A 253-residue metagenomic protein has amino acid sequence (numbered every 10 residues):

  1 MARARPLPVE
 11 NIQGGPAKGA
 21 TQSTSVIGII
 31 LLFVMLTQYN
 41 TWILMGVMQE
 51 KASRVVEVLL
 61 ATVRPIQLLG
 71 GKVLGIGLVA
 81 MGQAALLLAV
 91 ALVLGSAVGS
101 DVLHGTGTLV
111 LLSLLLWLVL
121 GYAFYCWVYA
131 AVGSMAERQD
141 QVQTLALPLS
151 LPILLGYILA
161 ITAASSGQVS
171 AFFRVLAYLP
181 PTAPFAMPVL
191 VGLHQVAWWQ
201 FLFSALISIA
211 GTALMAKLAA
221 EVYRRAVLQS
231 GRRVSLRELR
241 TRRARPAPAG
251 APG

Functional and structural regions predicted by a protein language model:
M1-N40: Transport-system extracytoplasmic interface segments
I12-A20, V90-L115, Q141-V142, G192-V196 (+1 more regions): Membrane-interfacial helix-loop-helix connectors in multipass membrane proteins
N40-A61: Transmembrane helix boundary and interhelical loop/hinge segments in multi-pass membrane proteins
A61, I66-Q83, L87, S113 (+2 more regions): Alpha-helical transmembrane segments of multi-pass membrane proteins
K72-G99, F124-Y125, Y129, A160: Hydrophobic alpha-helical transmembrane segments that constitute the membrane-spanning cores of multi-pass membrane
V119-P152, S165-G167: A structural motif at transmembrane helix-loop-helix junctions in multipass membrane proteins
A131-E137, I209-G253: Junction motif at the cytosolic side of a transmembrane helix
T162-A210, P248-A251: Membrane-interfacial helix-loop-helix junctions in multi-pass membrane proteins
